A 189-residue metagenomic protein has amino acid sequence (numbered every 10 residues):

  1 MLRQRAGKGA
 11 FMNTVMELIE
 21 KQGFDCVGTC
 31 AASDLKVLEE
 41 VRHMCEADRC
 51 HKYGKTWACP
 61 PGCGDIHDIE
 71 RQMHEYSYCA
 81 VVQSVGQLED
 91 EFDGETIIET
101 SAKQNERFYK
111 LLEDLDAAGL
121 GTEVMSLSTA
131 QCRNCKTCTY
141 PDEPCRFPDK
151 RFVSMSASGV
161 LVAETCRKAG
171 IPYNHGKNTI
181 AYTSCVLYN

Functional and structural regions predicted by a protein language model:
L2-F11: Short, Lys/Arg-enriched N-terminal segments with co-localized hydrophobic residues within the first ~10-30 amino acids
F11-C30: TRNA-binding/sensing appendages of the translation machinery
D25-T56, P60-N189: Catalytic cores of enzyme domains
